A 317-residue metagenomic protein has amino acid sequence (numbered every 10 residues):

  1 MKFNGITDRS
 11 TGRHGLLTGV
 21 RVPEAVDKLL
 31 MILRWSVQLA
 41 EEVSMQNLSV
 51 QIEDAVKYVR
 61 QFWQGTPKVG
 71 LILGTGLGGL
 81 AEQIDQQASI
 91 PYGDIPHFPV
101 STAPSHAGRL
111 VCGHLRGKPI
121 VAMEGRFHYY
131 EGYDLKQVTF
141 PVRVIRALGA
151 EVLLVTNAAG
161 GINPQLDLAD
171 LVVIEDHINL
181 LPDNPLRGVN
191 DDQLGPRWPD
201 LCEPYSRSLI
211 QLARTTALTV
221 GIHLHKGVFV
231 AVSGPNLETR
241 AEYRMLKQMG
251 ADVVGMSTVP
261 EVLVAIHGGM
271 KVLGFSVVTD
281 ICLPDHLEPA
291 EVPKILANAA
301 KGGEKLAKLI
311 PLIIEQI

Functional and structural regions predicted by a protein language model:
S44-L201: Metabolite-binding pocket within alpha/beta catalytic cores that recognizes anionic/polar moieties
Y58, F62, S208, L212-H223 (+1 more regions): Generic non-transmembrane alpha-helical segments
P204-M245: Active-site rim beta-loop-alpha module in soluble metabolic enzymes
M256-K294: Zn-dependent metallopeptidase/amidohydrolase metal-coordination segment
C282-I317: His/Asp/Glu-rich mid-to-C-terminal helical/loop segments that flank catalytic regions of hydrolases
